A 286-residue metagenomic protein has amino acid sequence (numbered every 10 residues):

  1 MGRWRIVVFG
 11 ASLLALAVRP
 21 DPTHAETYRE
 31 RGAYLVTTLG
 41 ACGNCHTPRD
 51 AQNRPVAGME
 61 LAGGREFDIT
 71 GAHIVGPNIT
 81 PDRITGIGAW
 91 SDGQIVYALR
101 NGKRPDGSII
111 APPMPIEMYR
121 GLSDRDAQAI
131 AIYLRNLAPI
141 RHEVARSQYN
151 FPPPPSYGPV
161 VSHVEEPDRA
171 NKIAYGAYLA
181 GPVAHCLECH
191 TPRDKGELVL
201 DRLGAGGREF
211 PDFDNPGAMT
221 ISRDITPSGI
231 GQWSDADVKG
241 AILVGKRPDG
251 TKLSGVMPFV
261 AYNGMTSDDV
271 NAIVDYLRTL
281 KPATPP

Functional and structural regions predicted by a protein language model:
V7-A17: Bacterial N-terminal signal peptides
D21-T37, Q52, P154-P182: Electrostatic cytochrome c docking/interface patches
G32, L39-R49, I95, I130 (+5 more regions): The canonical Cys-X-X-Cys-His
C45-A51, R100, P115, R135-N136 (+2 more regions): Detector for the c-type heme attachment site
E60-V96, E117-A127, L203-A241, F259-V270: Electron-transfer interface patches adjacent to heme c in soluble/periplasmic c-type cytochromes and di-/multiheme
G93, G102, G107, M114-E117 (+2 more regions): Membrane-embedded segments
D106-L122, P248-M265: A cross-kingdom feature marking solvent-exposed beta-strand/loop segments within repeated, beta-rich binding/scaffold
E117, L122-A177, A272-Y276: Extended surface/linker regions that mediate inter-domain or inter-protein docking in multi-component redox
